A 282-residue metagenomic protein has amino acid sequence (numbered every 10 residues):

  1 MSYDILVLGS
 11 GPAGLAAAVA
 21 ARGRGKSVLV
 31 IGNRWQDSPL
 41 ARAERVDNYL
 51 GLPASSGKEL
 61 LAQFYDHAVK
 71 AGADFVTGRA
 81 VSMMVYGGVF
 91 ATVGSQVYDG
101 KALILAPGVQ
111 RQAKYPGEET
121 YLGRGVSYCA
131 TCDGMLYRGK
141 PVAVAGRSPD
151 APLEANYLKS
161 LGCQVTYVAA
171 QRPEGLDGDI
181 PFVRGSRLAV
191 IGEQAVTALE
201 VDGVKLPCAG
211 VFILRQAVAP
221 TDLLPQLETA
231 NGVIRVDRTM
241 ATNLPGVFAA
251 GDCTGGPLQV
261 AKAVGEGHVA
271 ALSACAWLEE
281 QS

Functional and structural regions predicted by a protein language model:
Y3-E59, Q63, K140-E174: Beta1-alpha1 glycine-rich phosphate/pyrophosphate-binding loop at the start of Rossmann-like nucleotide-binding domains
A21, L40-R42, K114-E119, M135-Y137 (+2 more regions): Short loop/helix-cap segments at secondary-structure boundaries that form the rim of catalytic
G23, T120-L136, L214-A261, V269-L272 (+1 more regions): FAD-site-proximal beta/loop scaffold in flavoenzymes
R42, C275-S282: Active-site-proximal substrate-binding core of FAD-dependent oxidoreductases
A62-Q63, A68-T92, Y98-G100, S160-R238 (+1 more regions): A Rossmann-like FAD-binding core segment of flavoenzymes
G108-R111, Q216-V218: Short glycine-rich anion-binding loops that position phosphate/pyrophosphate groups of nucleotides and phosphorylated
V109-R147: Glycine-rich dinucleotide-binding loop and its adjacent helix/turn
